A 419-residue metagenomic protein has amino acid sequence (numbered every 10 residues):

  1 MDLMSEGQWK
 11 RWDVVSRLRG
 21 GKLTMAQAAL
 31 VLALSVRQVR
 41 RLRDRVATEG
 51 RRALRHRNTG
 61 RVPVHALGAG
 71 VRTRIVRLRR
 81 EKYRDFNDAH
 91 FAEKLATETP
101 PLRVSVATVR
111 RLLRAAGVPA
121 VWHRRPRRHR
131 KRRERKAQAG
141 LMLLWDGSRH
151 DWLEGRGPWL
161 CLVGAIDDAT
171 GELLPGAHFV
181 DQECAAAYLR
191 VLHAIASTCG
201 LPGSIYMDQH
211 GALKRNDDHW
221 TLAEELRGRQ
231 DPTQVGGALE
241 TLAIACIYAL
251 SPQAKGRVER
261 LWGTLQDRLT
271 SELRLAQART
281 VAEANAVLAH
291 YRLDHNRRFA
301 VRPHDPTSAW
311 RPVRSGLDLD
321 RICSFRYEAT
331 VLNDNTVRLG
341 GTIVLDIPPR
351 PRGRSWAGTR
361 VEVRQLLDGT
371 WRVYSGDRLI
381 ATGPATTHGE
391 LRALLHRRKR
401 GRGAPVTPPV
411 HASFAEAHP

Functional and structural regions predicted by a protein language model:
M1-D13, R61-G70: Short, Lys/Arg-enriched anionic-surface-contact patches
E6-L23, R72-K82: Short, amphipathic alpha-helical "recognition" segments used to contact nucleic acids or chromatin
A26-L32, F91: Short alpha-helical "recognition helix" segments of helix-turn-helix
G50-D151, L222-Q230, S308-S315: Basic, flexible linker segments flanking DNA-binding modules in nucleic acid-interacting mobile-element proteins
L102, A107, R114-L174, C184-G203 (+2 more regions): Mobile-element integrase/transposase regions, centering on the N-terminal DNA-binding/Zn-coordinating module
A177, G228, Q234-I322, E362: Charged alpha-helix within mobile-element recombinases
A196-R227, L250-P252, S308: Acidic/histidine-rich, metal-coordinating catalytic segments
A289-P419: C-terminal, beta-rich DNA-binding module of retroviral/retroelements integrases
